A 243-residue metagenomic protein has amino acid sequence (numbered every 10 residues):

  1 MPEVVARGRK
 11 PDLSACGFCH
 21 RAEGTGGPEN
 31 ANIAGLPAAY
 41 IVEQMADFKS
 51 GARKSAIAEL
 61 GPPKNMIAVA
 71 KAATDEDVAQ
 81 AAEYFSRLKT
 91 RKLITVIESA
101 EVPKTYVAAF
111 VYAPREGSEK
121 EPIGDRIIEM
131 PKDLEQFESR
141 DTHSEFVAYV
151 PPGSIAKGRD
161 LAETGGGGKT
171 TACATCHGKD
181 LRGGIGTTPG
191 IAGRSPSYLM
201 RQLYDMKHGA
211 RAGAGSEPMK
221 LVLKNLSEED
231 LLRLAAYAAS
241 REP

Functional and structural regions predicted by a protein language model:
M1-F18, A22, R53-A172, K179 (+1 more regions): Flexible coil segments in periplasmic/lumen-exposed cytochrome c-class electron-transfer proteins
G17, A34, A174, A192: Cys/His/Pro-rich metal-binding microdomains
T25-G26, Y40: Primarily extracytoplasmic ectodomains and periplasmic/lumenal surface modules that are beta-strand-rich
G27-I33, I185-G190: Short cysteine/histidine-rich zinc-coordinating motifs and their immediately flanking basic loops
I33, P37, A70-A72: Catalytic nucleophile-loop/oxyanion-hole region of alpha/beta-hydrolase and closely related hydrolase-like folds
P37-K49, S195-M206: Short microdomains enriched in Cys/His and/or Lys/Arg
G178-G184: Catalytic loop of short-chain dehydrogenase/reductase
